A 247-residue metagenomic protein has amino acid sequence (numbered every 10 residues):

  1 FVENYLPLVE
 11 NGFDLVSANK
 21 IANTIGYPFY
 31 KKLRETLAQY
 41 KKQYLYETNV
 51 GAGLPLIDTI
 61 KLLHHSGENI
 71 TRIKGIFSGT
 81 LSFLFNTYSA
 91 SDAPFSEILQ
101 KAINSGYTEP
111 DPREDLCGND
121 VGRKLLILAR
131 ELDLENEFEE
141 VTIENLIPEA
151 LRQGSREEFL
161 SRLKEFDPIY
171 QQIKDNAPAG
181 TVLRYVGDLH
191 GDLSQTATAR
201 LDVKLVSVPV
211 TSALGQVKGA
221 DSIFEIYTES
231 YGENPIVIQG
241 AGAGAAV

Functional and structural regions predicted by a protein language model:
F1-Y5, F95-I98, I223-I226: Structured alpha-helical segments in the cores of large, soluble enzyme domains
V2-N11, K20-E47, A52-L63: Rossmann-fold NAD(P)-binding glycine/threonine-rich loop
G12-D14, G79: Glycine-enriched alpha-helix->loop->beta-strand junction motifs that scaffold or abut catalytic
L15-A18, Y44-T48, R72-G75, I238: General beta-strand structural signal in soluble alpha/beta enzymes
P28, G51, P55, A90-E97 (+5 more regions): Conserved active-site and cofactor/substrate-binding residues in soluble primary-metabolism enzymes
T59-R123, L128: Conserved anion/nucleotide-ligand pocket segment
R72-K74, S82-F85, S89, D192 (+1 more regions): Catalytic, metal-anchored helix/loop core of enzyme active sites in primary metabolism
E97-Q216: Substrate-binding/catalytic subdomain of NAD(P)-dependent oxidoreductase enzymes
